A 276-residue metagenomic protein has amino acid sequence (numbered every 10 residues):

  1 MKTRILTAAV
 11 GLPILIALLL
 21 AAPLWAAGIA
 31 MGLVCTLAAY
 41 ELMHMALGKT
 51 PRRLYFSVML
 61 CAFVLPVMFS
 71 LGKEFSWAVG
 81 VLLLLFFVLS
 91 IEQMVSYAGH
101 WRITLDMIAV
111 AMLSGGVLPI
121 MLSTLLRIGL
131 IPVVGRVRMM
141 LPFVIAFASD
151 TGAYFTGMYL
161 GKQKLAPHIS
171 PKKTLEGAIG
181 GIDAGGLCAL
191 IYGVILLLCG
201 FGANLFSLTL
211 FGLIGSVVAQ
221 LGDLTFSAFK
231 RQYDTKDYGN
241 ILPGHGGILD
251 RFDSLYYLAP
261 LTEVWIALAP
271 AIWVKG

Functional and structural regions predicted by a protein language model:
M1-L213: Membrane-embedded alpha-helical bundles of polytopic integral membrane proteins
Y154-G157, K230, L258: Generic transmembrane alpha-helix signature in multi-pass membrane proteins, especially transporters/channels
I214-A219: Transmembrane alpha-helix interface/packing and boundary motifs in multi-pass membrane proteins, characterized by
R231-L255: Interfacial loop-to-transmembrane junctions
R251-A267: Final/C-terminal transmembrane alpha-helix of multipass membrane proteins
W265-G276: Juxtamembrane boundary at the C-terminal end of a transmembrane helix
